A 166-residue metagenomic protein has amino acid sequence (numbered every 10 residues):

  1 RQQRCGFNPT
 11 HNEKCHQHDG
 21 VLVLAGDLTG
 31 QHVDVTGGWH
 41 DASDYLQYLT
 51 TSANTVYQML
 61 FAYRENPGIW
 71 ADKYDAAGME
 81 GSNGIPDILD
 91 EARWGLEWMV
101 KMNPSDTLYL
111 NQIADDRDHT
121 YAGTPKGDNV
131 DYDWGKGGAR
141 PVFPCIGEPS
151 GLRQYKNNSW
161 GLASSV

Functional and structural regions predicted by a protein language model:
R1-N54, L89-K156: Low-complexity, Ser/Thr/Pro/Gly-enriched N-terminal "stalk/linker" regions
V56-M79, G95-S105, S165-V166: Well-ordered alpha-helical scaffold segments within catalytic/enzyme domains
A77-I88: Acidic, glycine-anchored loop motifs typical of Ca2+
N157-V166: Extended HEAT/HEAT-like alpha-solenoid repeat tracts in very large eukaryotic scaffold/adaptor proteins
